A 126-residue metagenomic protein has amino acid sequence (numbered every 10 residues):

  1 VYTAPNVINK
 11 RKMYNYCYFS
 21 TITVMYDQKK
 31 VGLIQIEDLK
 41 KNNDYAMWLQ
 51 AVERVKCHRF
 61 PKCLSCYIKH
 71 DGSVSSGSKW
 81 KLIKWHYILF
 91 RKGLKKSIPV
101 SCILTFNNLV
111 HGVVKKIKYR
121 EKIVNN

Functional and structural regions predicted by a protein language model:
V1-K81: Conserved nucleotide-sugar donor-binding catalytic segment
S20-K29, K81-W85, S97-N108: Hydrophobic transmembrane alpha-helix bundles
A46-Q50, W85-L89, N108: Alpha-helical elements of Rossmann-like donor-binding domains used by nucleotide-donor carbohydrate transfer enzymes
W48, S65-I68, I103-N107, I123: Flexible domain-boundary/linker segments
P61, G77-L82, V113-I123: Short, charged low-complexity intrinsically disordered segments located at boundaries of structured domains
Y67-H70, S76-V100: Catalytic core of nucleotide-sugar-dependent glycosyltransferases
L89-E121: A transmembrane-helix-recognition feature enriched in membrane-embedded lipid enzymes and envelope glyco-/phospholipid
